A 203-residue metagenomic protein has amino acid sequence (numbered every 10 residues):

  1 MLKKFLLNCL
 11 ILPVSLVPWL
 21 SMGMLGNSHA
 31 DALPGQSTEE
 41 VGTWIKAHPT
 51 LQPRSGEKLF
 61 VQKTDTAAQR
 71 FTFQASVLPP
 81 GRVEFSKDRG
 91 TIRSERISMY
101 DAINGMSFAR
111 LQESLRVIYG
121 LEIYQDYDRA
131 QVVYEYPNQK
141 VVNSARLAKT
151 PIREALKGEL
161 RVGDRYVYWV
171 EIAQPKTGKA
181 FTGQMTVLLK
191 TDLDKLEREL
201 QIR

Functional and structural regions predicted by a protein language model:
L2-L16: Bacterial N-terminal signal peptides that target proteins for export
L16-N27: C-terminal segment of classical bacterial N-terminal signal peptides
S28-A32: Boundary at the C-terminal end of the N-terminal hydrophobic targeting segment
P34-T38: Intrinsically disordered, low-complexity segments enriched in glycine and mixed charged residues
T43-I92, S98-K179: A cross-family detector of function-defining hotspots
Q174-T177, T182-K190: C-terminal edge-of-domain segments
L188-R203: Short, low-complexity, Pro/Ser/Thr/Gly-rich segments in the mature regions of secreted, periplasmic
